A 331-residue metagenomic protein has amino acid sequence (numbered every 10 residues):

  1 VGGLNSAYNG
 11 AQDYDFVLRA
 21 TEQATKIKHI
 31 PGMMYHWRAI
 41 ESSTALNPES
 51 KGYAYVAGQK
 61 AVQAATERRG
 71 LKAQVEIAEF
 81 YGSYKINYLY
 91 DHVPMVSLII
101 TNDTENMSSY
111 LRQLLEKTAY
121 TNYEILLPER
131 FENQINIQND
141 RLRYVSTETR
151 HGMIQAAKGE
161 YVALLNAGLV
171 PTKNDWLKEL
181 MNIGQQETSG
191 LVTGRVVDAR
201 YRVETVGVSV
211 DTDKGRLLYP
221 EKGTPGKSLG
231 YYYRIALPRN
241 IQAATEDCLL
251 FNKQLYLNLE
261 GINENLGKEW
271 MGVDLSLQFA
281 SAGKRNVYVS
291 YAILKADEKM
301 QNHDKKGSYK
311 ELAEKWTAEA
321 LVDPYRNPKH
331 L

Functional and structural regions predicted by a protein language model:
G2-L18, Y53, P238-Y288, A292-K295: Donor nucleotide-sugar recognition loop
D15, M95-I99, E124, D274: Cell-envelope/extracellular polymer assembly enzymes that use nucleotide-activated donors
V17, S146-Q155, L277: Short, conserved alpha-helix that lines the donor NDP-sugar binding/gating region of sugar-transfer enzymes
P31-E49, A61, A78-S83, E264 (+2 more regions): Active-site donor/metal-binding and catalytic loop motifs of nucleotide-sugar-dependent glycosylation enzymes
K51-P94, R200, T212-I241, T245 (+3 more regions): C-terminal, non-catalytic tails of nucleotide-sugar-dependent glycosyltransferases
R112-N122: Short, acidic, metal-binding catalytic loop of nucleotide-sugar glycosyltransferases
V162: Short aromatic/hydrophobic "clamp" motif used to bind/position activated sugar donors
L169-K214: Conserved donor NDP-sugar-binding/catalytic core segment of glycosyltransferases
